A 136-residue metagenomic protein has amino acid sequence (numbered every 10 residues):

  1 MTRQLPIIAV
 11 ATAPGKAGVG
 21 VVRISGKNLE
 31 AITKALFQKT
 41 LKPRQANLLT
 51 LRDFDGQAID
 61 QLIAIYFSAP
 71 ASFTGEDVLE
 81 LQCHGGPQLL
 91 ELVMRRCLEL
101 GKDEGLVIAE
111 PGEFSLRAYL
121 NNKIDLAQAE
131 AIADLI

Functional and structural regions predicted by a protein language model:
M1-I136: A glycine-rich (often HGG/GG-containing) alpha/beta subdomain
